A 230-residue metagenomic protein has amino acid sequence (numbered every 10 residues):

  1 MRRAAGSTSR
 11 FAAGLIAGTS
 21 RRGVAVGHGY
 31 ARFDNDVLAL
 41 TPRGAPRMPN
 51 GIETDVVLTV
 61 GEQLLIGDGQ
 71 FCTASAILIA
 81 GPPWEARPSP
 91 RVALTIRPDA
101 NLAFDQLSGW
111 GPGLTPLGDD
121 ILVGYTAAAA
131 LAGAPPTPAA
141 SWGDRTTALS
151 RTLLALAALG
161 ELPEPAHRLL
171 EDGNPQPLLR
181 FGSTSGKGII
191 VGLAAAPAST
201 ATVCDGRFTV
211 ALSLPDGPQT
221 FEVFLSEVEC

Functional and structural regions predicted by a protein language model:
M1-L122, A129-P136, A140, D144-H167 (+5 more regions): Phosphate/adenylate-binding glycine loop and adjacent helical scaffold
T126-L131, A195-S199: Short glycine/serine- and small hydrophobic-enriched flexible loop segments
K187, A194-V203: Helix-coil modules at protein/domain termini and other flexible surface or pore-lining loops, especially C-terminal
